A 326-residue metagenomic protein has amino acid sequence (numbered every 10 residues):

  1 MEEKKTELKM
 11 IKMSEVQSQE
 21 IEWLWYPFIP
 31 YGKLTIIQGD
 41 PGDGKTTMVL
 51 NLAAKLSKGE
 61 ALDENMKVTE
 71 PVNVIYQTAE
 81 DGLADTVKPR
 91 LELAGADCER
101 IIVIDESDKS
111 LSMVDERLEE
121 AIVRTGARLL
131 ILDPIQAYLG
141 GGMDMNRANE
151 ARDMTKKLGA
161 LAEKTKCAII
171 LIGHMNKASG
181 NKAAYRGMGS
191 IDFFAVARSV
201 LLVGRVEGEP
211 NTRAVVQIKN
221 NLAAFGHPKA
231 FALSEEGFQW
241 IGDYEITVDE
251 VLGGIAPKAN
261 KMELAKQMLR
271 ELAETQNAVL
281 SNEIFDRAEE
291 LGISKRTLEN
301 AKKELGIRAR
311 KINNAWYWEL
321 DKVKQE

Functional and structural regions predicted by a protein language model:
M1-M10, P41, V123-G126, K164-T165 (+1 more regions): C-terminal regions of RecA-like/P-loop NTPase motor modules
E2-K5, M13, Q19-E20, L24-Y26 (+8 more regions): Conserved inter-motif catalytic segment of the P-loop NTP-binding fold
I29, I37, A53, Y76 (+1 more regions): Conserved hydrophobic/aromatic pocket- or pore-lining residues that grip, position, or stack substrates in active sites
I36-I37, G42, T47, I75-Q77 (+3 more regions): Phosphate-binding/switch region of NTP-binding enzymes
M48, L52: Hydrophobic positions on the alpha1 helix immediately C-terminal to the Walker A/P-loop
S57: Gly/Ala-rich phosphate-binding loop of Rossmann-like dinucleotide-binding domains, activating on the conserved
E99-I102, S199, R308: Conserved beta-strand segments of alpha/beta enzyme cores
